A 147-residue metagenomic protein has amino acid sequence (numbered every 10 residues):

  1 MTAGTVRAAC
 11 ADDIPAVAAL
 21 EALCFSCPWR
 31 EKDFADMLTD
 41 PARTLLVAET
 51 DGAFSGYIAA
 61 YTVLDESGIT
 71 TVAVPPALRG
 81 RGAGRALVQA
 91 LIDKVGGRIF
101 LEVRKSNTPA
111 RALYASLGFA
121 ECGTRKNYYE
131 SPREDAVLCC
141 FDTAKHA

Functional and structural regions predicted by a protein language model:
M1: Short, conserved catalytic or adaptor-binding loops enriched in Gly and charged residues
G4, A8-R79, R85-K94, D142-H146: Acetyl-CoA-dependent GNAT
A19, A112, S116: DNA-binding alpha-helical recognition surfaces that contact promoter or target DNA
E21, R30, F100, R125-N127: Basic, alpha-helical helix-turn-helix
P28, A120-E121: Short gly/ser/thr-rich secondary-structure transition/capping motifs
Y61-E66, G80, S106, R111 (+2 more regions): A short, glycine- and basic residue-enriched loop/turn that sits immediately adjacent to a domain's principal
A86-I99, A115-A120: Conserved acyl-CoA
F100, R104-T108, L117, N127-A147: C-terminal "cap" of GNAT-fold acetyltransferases
